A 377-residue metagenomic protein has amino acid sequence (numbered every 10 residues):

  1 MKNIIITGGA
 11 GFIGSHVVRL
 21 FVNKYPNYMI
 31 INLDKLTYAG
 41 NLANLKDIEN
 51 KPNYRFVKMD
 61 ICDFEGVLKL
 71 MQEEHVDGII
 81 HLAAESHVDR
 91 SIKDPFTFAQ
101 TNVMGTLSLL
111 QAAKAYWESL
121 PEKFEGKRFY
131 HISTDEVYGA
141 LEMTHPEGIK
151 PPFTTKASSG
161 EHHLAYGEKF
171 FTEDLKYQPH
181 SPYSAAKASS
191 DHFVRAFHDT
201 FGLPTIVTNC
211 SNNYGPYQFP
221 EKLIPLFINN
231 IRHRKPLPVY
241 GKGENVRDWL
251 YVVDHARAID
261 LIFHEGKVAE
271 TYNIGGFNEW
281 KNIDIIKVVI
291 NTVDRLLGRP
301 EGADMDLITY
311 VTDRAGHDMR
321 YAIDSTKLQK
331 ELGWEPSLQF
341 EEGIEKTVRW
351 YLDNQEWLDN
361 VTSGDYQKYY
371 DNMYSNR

Functional and structural regions predicted by a protein language model:
M1-N213, V253, F263, N282 (+3 more regions): N-terminal Rossmann-like NAD(P)+-binding domain of SDR-like oxidoreductases, especially those catalyzing
I4, V17, I30, G40 (+4 more regions): C-terminal substrate-binding subdomain of Rossmann-fold SDR/epimerase-dehydratase oxidoreductases
Y217: Conserved GTPase G-domain signal focused on the G5
